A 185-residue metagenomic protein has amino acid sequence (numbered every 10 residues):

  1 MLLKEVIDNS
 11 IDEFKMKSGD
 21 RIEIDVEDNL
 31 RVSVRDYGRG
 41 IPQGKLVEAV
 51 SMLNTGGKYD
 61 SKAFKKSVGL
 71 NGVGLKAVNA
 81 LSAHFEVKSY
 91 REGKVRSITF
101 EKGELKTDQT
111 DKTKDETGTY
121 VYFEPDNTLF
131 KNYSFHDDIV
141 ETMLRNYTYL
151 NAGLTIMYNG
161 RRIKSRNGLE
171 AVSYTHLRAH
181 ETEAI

Functional and structural regions predicted by a protein language model:
M1-K4: Conserved short strand/loop->alpha-helix "switch" segment adjacent to the catalytic nucleotide/phosphoryl-transfer site
V6-N9, G74: Hydrophobic residues in the alpha-helical elements that line and stabilize the ATP-binding pocket of the HATPase_c
D8-Y59: Conserved beta-strand-loop-beta-strand hairpin that lines the nucleotide-binding pocket of ATP/GTP-utilizing enzymes
E13, H84, K88, T182: Active-site catalytic microenvironments for nucleophilic, acid-base chemistry
L30-S33, Y37-G40, K45, K58-E170 (+1 more regions): GHKL-type ATPase core
T175-T182: Conserved small/polar residues in nucleotide/adenosyl-binding loops
